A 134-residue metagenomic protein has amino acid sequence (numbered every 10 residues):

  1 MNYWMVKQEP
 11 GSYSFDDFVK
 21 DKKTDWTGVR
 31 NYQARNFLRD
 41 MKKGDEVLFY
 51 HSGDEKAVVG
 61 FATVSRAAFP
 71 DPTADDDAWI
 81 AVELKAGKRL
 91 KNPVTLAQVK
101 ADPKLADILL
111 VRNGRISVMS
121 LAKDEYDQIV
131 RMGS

Functional and structural regions predicted by a protein language model:
M1-K42, G133-S134: Compositionally biased, charged N-terminal/linker segments
M1-P10, D71-S134: Contiguous surface segments at macromolecular interaction interfaces
D17, M41-K42, A57-V58, D75-D77: Short glycine/proline-enriched turns and hinge-like loops at secondary-structure junctions
G28-Y32, R66-T73, P103-K104: Short acidic (Asp/Glu) patches
L48-F49, T63: Hydrophobic beta-strand signal
Y50-K56: Short, charged beta-turn/beta-strand-edge "cap" motif at the junction between a beta-strand and an adjacent loop
A57-A67: Short beta-strand-centered aromatic/proline hotspots
